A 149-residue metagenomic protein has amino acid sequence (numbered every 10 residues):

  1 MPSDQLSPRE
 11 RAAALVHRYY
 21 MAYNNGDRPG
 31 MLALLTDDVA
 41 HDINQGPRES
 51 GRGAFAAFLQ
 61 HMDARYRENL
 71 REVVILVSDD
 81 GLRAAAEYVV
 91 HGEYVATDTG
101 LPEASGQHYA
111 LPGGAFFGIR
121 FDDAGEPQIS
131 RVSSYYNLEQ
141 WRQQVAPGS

Functional and structural regions predicted by a protein language model:
M1-D37, G148-S149: Short, low-complexity N-terminal intrinsically disordered segments enriched in polar/charged residues
P2-S7, R11, A56, Q60-S149: A beta-strand edge to alpha-helix "cap/lid" segment located at domain peripheries
V16-Y19, G30-L35, V39, G51 (+4 more regions): Hydrophobic pocket/interface hotspot
A22-N25, E49, Y135: Residues at alpha-helix boundaries and the short loops/turns that link adjacent helices
N24-D27, H41-D42, A115: Acidic side chains
D27, V39, Y66-L70: Secondary-structure boundary/capping signal
A40-S50, H61-R65: A short gly/proline-enriched turn/hairpin at secondary-structure junctions
